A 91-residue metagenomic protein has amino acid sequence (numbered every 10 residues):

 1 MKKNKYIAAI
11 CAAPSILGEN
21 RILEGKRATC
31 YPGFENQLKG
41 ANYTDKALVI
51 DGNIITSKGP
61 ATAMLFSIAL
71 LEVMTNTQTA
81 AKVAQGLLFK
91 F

Functional and structural regions predicted by a protein language model:
M1-F91: Active-site-adjacent pocket-lining segments in enzyme domains
